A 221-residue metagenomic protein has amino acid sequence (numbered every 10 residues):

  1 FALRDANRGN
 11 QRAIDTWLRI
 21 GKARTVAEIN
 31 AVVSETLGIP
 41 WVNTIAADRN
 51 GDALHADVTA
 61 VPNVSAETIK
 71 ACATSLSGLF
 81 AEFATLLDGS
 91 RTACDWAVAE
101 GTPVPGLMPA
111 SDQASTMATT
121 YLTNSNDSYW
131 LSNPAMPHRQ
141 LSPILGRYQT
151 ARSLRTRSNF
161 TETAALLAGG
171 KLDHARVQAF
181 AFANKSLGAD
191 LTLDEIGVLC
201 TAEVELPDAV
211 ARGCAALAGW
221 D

Functional and structural regions predicted by a protein language model:
F1-A2, R8-W17, Q140-I144: Flexible glycine/proline-enriched surface loops and loop-helix/loop-strand junctions
A2, A6, N10, E35-T36 (+1 more regions): Long, compositionally biased terminal regions
N7-R8, N30-V33, P109: Intrinsically disordered, low-complexity segments enriched in polar/charged residues with Gly/Pro, especially when
R8-Q11, I20-A27, Q149-L154, P207-D208: Soluble non-cytosolic domains of exported or imported proteins
A13-E35, N159: Alpha/propeptide regions of enzymes that mature by internal proteolysis
P40-D221: Long, compositionally biased non-active-site segments enriched in small/hydrophobic residues and glycine
